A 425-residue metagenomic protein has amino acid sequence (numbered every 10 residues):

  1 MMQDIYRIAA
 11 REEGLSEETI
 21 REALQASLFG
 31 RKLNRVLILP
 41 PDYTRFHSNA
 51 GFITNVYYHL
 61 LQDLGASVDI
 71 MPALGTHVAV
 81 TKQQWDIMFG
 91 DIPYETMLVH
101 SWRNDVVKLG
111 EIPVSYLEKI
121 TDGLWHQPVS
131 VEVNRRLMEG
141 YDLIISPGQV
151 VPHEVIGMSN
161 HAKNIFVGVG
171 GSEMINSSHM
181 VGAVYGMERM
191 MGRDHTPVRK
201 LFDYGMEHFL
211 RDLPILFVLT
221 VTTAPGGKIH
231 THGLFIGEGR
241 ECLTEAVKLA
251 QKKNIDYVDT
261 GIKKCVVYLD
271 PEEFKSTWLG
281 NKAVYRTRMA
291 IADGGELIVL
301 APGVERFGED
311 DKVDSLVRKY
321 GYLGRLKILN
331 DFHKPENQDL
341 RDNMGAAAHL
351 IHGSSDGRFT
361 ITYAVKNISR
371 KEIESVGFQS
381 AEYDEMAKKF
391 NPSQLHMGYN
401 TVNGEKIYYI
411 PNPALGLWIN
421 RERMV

Functional and structural regions predicted by a protein language model:
M1-E22, L39-D42, V114-K119, G227-T244 (+2 more regions): Acidic/glycine-enriched edge-of-secondary-structure segments
Y6, G14-R21, D356-V425: Extended hydrophobic packing segments that form well-structured cores
A23-L37, Q62-L64, L137-G140, I255-K264 (+1 more regions): Glycine-rich phosphate/diphosphate-binding loops that line cofactor/substrate pockets in enzymes
R35-H47, M71-G75, S146, V266-Y268: Short glycine-rich or small-residue beta-strand-to-loop segments that form or flank ligand, phosphate, metal/Fe-S
R45-G65, G280-I291, I298: Histidine-anchored nucleotide/phosphate-binding helix
D69-E118, G321-R341: Long, charge-dense
L98-V258, M289: Conserved, well-structured core segments that form the ligand-binding/active-site neighborhood of functional domains
F274-V365: C-terminal catalytic subdomain
